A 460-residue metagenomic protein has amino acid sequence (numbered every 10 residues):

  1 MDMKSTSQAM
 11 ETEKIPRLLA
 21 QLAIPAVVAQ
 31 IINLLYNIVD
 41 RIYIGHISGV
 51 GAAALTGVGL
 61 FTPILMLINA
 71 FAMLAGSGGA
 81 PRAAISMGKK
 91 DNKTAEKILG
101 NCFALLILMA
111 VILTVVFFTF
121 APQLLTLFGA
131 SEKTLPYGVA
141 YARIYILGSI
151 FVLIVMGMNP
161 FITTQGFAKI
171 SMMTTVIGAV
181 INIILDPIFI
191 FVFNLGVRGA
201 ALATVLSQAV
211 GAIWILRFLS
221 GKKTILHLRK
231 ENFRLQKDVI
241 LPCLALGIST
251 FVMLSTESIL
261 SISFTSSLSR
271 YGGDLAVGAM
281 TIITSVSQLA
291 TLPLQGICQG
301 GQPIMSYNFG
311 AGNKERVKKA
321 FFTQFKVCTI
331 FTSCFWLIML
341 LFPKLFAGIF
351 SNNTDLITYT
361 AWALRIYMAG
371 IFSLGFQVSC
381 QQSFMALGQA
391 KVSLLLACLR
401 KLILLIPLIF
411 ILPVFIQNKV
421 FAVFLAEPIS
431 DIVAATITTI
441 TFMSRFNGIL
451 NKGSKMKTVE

Functional and structural regions predicted by a protein language model:
M1-A26, A83-I150, N194-G247, M305-G370 (+1 more regions): Short alpha-helical transmembrane segments in multi-pass integral membrane proteins
E11-V50, P63-G78, R82, I107-T114 (+5 more regions): N-terminal transmembrane alpha-helices
Q21-D40, I144, G178, S207-G211 (+3 more regions): Transmembrane helical elements of multi-pass membrane transporters/channels
I31, L35-L55, L125-E132, I188-L195 (+5 more regions): Helix-terminus/linker motif at the lipid-water interface of multi-pass membrane proteins
A52-P63, G138, A142, A201 (+3 more regions): Small-residue hotspots at the loop-to-helix junctions and early N-terminal turns of transmembrane alpha-helices
L55-V115, V152-S171, A279-L337, L341-P343 (+1 more regions): Small-residue-rich hydrophobic transmembrane alpha-helices
L67, N182-P187, A212-L216, Q288-L292 (+3 more regions): Hydrophobic transmembrane alpha-helices of multi-pass small-molecule transporters
G76, Y145-T163, S171-A179, A200-I213 (+4 more regions): Short runs within selected transmembrane alpha-helices of multi-pass transporters and secretion channels
